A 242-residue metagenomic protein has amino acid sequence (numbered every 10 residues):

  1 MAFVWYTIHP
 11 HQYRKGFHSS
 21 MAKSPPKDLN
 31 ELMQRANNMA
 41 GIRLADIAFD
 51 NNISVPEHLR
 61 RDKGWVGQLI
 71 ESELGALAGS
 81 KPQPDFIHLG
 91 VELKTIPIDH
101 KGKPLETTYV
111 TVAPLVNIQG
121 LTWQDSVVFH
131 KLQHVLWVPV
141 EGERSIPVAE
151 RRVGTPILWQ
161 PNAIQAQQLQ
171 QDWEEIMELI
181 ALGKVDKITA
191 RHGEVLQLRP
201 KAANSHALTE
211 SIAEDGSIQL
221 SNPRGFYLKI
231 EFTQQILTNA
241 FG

Functional and structural regions predicted by a protein language model:
A2-I87, E92-G242: Nucleic-acid endonuclease domains
